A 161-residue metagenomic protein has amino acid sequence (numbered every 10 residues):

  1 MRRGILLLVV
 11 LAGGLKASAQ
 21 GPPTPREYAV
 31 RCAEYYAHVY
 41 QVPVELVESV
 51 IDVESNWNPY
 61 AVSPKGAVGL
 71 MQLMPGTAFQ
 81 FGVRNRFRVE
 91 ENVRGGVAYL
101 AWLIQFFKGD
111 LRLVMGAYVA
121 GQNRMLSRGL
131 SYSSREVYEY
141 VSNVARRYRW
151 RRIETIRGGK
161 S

Functional and structural regions predicted by a protein language model:
M1-G4: Positively charged n-region of N-terminal signal peptides that target proteins for export
L6-L7, V141: Low-complexity, intrinsically disordered short peptide segments enriched in small/polar/basic residues
V9-S18: Hydrophobic h-region of N-terminal signal peptides that target proteins for export in Gram-negative bacteria
Q20-S161: Catalytic glycan-binding domains that act on GlcNAc-containing polysaccharides
